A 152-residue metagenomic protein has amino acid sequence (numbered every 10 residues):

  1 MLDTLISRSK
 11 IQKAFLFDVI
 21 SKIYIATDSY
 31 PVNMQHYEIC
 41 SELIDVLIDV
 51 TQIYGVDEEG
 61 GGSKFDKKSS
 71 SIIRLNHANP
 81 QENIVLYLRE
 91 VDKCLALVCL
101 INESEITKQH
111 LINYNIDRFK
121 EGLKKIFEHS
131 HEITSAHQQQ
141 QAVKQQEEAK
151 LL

Functional and structural regions predicted by a protein language model:
M1-L152: Non-catalytic interaction/Regulatory regions outside core domains
